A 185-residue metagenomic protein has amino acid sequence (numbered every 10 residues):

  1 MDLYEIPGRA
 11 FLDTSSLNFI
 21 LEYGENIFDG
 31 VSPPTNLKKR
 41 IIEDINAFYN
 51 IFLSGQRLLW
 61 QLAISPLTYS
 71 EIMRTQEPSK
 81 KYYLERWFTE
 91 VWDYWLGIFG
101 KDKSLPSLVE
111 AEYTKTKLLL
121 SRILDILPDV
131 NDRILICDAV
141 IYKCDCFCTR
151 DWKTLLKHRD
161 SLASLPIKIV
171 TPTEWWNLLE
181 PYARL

Functional and structural regions predicted by a protein language model:
M1-R9, G24-I27, P33, I136-L185: Acidic, PIN/NYN-like endoribonuclease modules and their adjacent C-terminal/linker elements
A10-I27, E90-L108: Short, solvent-exposed beta-strand-terminating loops
L12, L21-Y83: PIN/NYN-family metal-dependent endoribonuclease catalytic core
S16, T68, I134-L135, K153-L155: Alpha-helix capping/helix-boundary segments
N18-L21, S70-T75, L155-H158, S164: Short catalytic/ligand-binding loop motif for oxyanion handling, primarily in non-cytosolic enzymes, centered on
S70-E71, I98-A111, P172-E180: A short acidic, often aromatic-flanked loop/helix-cap motif at beta-alpha or helix-coil junctions that lines enzyme
P78-V91, K157-A163: Short, aromatic/basic amphipathic alpha-helical patches
G97-W152, D160: Active-site neighborhoods of divalent-metal-dependent phosphate/nucleic-acid chemistry enzymes
